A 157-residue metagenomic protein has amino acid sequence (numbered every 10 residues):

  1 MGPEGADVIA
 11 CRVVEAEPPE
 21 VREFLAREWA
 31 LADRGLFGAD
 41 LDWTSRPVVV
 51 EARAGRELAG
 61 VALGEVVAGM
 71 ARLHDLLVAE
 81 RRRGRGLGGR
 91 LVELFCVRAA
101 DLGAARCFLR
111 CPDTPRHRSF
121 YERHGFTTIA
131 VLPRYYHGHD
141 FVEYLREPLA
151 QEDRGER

Functional and structural regions predicted by a protein language model:
M1-P19, E147-R157: Conserved N-terminal entry element of GNAT/NAT acetyltransferase domains
G2, E122-V131: Conserved acetyl-CoA-binding loop of GNAT-fold acetyltransferases
C11-H74, A79, V92, R98 (+1 more regions): Acetyl-CoA-dependent GNAT
R46, P115-R116, Y135-D140: Short acidic/glycine-enriched loop/turn segments that link adjacent beta-strands
L76-R83, P112: A short, internal acetyl-CoA/4′-phosphopantetheine-binding micro-motif in the GNAT/acyltransferase core
G84-V97, R123: Conserved acetyl-CoA-binding loop-helix of GNAT-fold acetyltransferases
A99-P112: Conserved GNAT acetyl-CoA-binding A-motif
F108-R110, T127-E143: Conserved catalytic-core motifs of GNAT/GCN5-like acyltransferases
